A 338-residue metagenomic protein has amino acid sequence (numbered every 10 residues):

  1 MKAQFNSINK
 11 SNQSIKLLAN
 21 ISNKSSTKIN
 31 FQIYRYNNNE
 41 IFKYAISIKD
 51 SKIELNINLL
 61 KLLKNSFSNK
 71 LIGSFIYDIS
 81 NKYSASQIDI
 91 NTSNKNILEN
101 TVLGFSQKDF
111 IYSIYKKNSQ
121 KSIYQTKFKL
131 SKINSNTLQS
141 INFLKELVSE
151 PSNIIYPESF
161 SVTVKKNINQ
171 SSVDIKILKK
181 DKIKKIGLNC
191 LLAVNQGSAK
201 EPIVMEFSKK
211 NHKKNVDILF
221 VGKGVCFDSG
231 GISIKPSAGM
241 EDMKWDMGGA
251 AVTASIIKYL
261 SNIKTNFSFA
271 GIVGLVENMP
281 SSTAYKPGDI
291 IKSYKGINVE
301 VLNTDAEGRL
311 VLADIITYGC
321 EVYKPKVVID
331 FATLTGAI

Functional and structural regions predicted by a protein language model:
M1-D217, V221-G224: Short amphipathic alpha-helical segment within the helicase RecA-like ATPase core that mediates nucleic-acid
I21-N23, L59-L60, L178-D181, F207-K209 (+8 more regions): Fold-independent oxyanion-binding glycine-rich loops and adjacent beta-strand/coil segments at enzyme active sites
S51-L60, N142-E146, K185, V216-L219 (+4 more regions): Glycine/charged-rich beta-loop-alpha catalytic/anionic-binding loops adjacent to active sites
S66-L71, I154-I155, M240-A251, L302 (+1 more regions): Short, conserved micro-motifs enriched in small and acidic residues
I76, V252-L260, L312-G319: Buried hydrophobic packing segments
L98-L103, G187-C190, G230-I234, P280-K286: Short acidic, glycine/serine/threonine-rich loops at helix termini
V164, I218-F220, S233-E277, G308: Alpha-helical metal-binding/catalytic segments enriched in His/Glu/Asp
I263-A270, G274-I338: A glycine- and small/hydrophobic-rich beta-loop-beta segment that serves as a flexible "lid/hinge" or phosphate-binding
